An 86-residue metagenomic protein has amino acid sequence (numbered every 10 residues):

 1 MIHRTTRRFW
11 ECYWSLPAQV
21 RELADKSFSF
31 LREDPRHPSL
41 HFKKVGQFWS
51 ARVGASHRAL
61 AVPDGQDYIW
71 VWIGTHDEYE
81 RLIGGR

Functional and structural regions predicted by a protein language model:
M1-K26: Arg/Lys-rich, positively charged N-terminal/basic patches that mediate binding to nucleic acids
I2-R4, E11, V53-R86: Enriched for short, Lys/Arg-rich terminal
Q19, L23, L40-K43, G74: Generic alpha-helix structural propensity
K26-V53: A short, surface-exposed loop/turn module that caps and links secondary-structure elements
